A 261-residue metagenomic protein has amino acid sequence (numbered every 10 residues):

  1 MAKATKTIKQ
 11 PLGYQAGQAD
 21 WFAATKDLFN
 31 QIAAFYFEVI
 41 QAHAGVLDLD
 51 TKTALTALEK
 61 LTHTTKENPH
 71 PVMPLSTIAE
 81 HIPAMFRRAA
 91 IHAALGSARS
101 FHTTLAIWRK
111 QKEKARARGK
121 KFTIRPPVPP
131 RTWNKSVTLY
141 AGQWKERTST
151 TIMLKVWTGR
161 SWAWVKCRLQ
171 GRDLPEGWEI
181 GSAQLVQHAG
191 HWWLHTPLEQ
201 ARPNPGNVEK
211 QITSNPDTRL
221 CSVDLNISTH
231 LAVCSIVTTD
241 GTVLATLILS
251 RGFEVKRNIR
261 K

Functional and structural regions predicted by a protein language model:
M1-K261: Nucleic-acid substrate recognition interfaces
